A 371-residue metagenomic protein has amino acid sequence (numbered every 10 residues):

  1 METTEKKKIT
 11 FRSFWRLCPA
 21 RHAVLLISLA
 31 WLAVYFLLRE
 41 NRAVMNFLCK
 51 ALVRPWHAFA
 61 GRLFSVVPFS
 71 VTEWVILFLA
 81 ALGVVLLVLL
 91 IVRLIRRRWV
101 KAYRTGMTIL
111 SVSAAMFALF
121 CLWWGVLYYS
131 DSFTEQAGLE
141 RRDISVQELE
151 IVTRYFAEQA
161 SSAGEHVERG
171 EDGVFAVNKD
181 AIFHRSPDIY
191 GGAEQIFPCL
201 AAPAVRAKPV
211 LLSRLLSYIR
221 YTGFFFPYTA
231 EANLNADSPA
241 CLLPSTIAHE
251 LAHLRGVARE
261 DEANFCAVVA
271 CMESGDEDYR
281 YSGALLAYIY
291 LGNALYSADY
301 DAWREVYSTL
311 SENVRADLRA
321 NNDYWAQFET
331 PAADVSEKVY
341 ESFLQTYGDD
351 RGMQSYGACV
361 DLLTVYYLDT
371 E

Functional and structural regions predicted by a protein language model:
K7-L17, V88-V112: Cytoplasmic juxtamembrane regions at transmembrane-helix boundaries
A23-R39, A115-F120: Hydrophobic alpha-helical membrane-insertion segments
L29-V92: Membrane-embedded alpha-helical segments of integral membrane proteins
P68, L243-N264, V268-V269: Active-site recognition of the HExxH zinc-binding catalytic motif
I91, K101-A230: Contiguous, non-catalytic segments that form substrate-binding/exosite surfaces or channel walls
Q147-I151, A258-A302: Post-HExxH zinc-binding segment in Zn-dependent metallohydrolases
P227-E231, P239-L243, A258: Extracytoplasmic
N313-E371: Pan-zinc metallopeptidase signature
